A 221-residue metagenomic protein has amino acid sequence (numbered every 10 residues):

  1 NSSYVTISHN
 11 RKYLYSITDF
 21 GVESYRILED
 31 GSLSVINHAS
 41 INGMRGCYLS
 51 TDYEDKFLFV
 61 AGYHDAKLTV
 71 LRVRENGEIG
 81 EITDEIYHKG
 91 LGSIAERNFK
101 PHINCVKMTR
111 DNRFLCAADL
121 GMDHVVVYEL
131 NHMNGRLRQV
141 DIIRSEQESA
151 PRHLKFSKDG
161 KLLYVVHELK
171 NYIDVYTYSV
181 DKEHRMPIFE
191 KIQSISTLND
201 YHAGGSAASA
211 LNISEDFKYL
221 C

Functional and structural regions predicted by a protein language model:
N1, S34-S40, G90-E96, R138-R144 (+1 more regions): A short beta-strand motif characteristic of beta-propeller blades
N1-D55: Blade-loop segments of beta-propeller domains
I7-R11, Y53-D55, R110-D111, K158-G160 (+1 more regions): Residue-level detector of Asp-centered blade-edge/turn motifs that repeat once per structural unit in beta-propeller
D19, Y63, V73, L120-G121 (+3 more regions): Short loop/turn segments immediately following the C-termini of beta-strands
Y25-S32, L71-G80, E129-R136, Y176-I188: Short loop/turn segments immediately following beta-strands, especially the blade-tip and inter-blade linker loops
V35-C105: Asp-box/WD-like beta-propeller blade repeats and closely related beta-sheet repeat scaffolds
